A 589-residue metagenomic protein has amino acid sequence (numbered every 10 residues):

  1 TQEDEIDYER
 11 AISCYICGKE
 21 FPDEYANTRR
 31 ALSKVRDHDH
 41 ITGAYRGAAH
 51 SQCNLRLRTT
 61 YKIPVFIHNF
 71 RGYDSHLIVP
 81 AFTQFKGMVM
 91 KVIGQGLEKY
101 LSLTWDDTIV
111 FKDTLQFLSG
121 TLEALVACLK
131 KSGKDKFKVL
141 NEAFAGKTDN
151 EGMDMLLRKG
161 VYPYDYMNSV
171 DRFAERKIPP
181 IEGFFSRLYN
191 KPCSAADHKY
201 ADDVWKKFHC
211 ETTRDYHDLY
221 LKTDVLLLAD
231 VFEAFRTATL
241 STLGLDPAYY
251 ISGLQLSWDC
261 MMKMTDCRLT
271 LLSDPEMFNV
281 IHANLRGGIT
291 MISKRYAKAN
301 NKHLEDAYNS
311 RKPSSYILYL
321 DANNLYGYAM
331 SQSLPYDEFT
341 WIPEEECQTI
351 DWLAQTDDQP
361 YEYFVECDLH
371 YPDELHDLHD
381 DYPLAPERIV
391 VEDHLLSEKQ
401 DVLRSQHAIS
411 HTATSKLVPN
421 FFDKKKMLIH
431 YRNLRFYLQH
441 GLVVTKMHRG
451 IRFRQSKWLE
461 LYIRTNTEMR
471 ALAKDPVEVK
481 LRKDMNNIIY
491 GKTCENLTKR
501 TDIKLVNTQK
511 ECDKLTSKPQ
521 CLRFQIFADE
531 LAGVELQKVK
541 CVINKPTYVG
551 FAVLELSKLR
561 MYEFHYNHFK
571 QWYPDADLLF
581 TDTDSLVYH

Functional and structural regions predicted by a protein language model:
T1-H589: Conserved acidic
